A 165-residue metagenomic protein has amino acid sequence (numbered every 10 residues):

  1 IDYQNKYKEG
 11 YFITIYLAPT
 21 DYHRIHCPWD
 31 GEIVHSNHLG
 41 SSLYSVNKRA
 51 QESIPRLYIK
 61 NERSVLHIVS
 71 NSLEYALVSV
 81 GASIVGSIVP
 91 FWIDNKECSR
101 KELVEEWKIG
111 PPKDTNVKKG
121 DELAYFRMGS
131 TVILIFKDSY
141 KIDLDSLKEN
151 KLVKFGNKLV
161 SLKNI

Functional and structural regions predicted by a protein language model:
I1-I165: Contiguous, well-folded functional domains in the mature portion of proteins
